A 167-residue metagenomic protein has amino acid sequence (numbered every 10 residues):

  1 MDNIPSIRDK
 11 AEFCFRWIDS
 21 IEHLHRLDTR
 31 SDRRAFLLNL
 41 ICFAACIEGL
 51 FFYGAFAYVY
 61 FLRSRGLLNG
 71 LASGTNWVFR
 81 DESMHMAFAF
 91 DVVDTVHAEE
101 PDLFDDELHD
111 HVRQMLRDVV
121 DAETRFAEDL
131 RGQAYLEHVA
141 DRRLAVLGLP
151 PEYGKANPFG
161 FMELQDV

Functional and structural regions predicted by a protein language model:
M1-V167: Non-heme di-metal
